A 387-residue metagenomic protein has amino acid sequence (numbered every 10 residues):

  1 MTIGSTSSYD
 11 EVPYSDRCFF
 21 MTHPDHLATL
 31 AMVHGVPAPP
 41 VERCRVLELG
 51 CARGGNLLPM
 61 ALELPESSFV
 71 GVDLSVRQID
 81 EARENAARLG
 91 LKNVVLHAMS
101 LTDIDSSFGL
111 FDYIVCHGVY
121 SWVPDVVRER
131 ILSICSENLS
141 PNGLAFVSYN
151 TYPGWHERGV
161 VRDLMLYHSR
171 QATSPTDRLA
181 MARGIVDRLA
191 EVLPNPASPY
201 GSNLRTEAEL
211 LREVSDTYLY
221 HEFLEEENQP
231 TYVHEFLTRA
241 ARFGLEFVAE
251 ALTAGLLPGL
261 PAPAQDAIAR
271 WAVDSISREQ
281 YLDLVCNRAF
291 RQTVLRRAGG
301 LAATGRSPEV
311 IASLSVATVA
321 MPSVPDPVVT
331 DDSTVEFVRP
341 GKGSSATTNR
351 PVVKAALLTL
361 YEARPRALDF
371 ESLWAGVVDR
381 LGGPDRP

Functional and structural regions predicted by a protein language model:
E11, S15-C44: Conserved alpha-helix/loop element of class I SAM-dependent methyltransferases that forms part of the SAM/SAH-binding
R53-E66: Conserved SAM-binding loop of SAM-dependent methyltransferases across substrates and taxa, primarily the Class I
S75-V76: Conserved SAM/SAH-binding beta-strand->alpha-helix loop
G90-L101: Conserved SAM-binding strand-loop segment of SAM-dependent methyltransferases
D105-I114: A short acidic, Gly/Pro-enriched loop at the edge of an enzyme's catalytic core that lines a small-molecule cofactor
E129-P141: A short glycine-rich, Lys/Arg-flanked "PGG" loop and its adjoining helix->strand segment in the class I
V147-T173, D177, I185-P196: Conserved class I S-adenosyl-L-methionine
A197-P387: Rossmann-like AdoMet/SAM-dependent catalytic core
